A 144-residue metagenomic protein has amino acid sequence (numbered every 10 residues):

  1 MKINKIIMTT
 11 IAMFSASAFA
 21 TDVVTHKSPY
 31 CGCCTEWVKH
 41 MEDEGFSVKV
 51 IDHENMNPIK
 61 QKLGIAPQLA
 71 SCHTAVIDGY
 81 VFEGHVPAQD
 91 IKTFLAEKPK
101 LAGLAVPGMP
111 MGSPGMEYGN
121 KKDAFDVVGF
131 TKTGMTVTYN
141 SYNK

Functional and structural regions predicted by a protein language model:
M1-M8: Bacterial N-terminal signal peptides that target proteins for export
I11-A20: Hydrophobic h-region of N-terminal signal peptides that target proteins for export in Gram-negative bacteria
M13, L63-A66, K98: Alpha-helix boundary/capping residues
F19-E44: Local sequence-structure signature of Cys/Sec-based thiol-disulfide redox active-site neighborhoods
Y30, E54, M109-M111: Short beta->alpha connector loops
V38-P87: N-terminal, post-signal-peptide region of Sec/Tat-exported proteins
Q68-K144: Thiol/selenol-based redox catalytic cores and closely related redox-interacting motifs
